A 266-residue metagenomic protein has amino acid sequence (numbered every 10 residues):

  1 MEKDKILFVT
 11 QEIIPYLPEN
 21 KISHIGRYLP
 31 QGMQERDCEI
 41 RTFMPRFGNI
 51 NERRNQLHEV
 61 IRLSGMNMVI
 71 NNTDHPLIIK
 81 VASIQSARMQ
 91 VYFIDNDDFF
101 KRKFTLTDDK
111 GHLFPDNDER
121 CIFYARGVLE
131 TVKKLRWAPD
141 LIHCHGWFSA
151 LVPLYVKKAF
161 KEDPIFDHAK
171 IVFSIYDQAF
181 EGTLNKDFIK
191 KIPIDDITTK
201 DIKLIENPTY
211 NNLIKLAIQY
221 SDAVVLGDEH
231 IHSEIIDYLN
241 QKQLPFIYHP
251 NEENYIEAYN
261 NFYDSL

Functional and structural regions predicted by a protein language model:
M1-L266: Catalytic cores of nucleotide-sugar-dependent glycosyltransferases that transfer UDP/GDP/TDP-activated
